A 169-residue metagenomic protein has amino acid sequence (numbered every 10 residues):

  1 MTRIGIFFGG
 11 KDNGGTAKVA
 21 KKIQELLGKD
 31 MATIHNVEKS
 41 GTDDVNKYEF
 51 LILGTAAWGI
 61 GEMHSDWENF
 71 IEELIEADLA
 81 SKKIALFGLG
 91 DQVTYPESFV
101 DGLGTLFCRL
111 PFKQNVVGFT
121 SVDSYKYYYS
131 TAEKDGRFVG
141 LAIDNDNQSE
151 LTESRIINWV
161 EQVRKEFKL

Functional and structural regions predicted by a protein language model:
T2-L26: N-terminal beta1-alpha1 ligand-phosphate binding loop
F7-F8, N36, G88: Residue-level recognition of beta-strand->loop/alpha-helix junctions
K18, L26, D30, K47-L169: FMN-binding flavodoxin-like domain, especially the glycine-rich phosphate-binding loop
D30-G41: A short beta-strand-loop structural module common to alpha/beta enzyme folds
